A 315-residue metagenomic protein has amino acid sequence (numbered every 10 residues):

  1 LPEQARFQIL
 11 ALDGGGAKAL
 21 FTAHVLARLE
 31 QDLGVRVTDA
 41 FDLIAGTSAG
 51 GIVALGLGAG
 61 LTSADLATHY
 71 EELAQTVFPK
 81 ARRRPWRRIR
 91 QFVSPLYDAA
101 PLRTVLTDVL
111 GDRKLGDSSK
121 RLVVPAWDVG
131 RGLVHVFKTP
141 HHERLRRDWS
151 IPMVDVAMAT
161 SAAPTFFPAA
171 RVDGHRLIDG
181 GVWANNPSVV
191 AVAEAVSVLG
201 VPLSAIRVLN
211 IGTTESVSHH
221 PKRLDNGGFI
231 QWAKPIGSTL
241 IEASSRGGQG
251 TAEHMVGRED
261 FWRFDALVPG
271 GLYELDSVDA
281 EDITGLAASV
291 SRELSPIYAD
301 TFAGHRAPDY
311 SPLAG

Functional and structural regions predicted by a protein language model:
L1-G315: Conserved catalytic cores and adjacent C-terminal regulatory segments of lipid-metabolizing esterases/lipases
